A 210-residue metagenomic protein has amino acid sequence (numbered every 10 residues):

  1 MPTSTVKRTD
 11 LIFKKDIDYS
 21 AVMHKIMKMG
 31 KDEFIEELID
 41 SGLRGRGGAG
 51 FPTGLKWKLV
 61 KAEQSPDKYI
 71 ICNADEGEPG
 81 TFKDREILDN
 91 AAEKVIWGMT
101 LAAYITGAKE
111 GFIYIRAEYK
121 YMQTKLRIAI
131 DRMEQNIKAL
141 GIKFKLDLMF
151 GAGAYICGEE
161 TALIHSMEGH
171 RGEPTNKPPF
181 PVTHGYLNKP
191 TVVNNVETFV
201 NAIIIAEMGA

Functional and structural regions predicted by a protein language model:
M1, E110-Q123, I128, L146: Terminal amphipathic helices with adjacent charged low-complexity linkers/tails
M1-S41, A108-I113: Iron-sulfur (Fe-S) cluster-binding modules
K7-R8, D32, D40, Q64-K68 (+6 more regions): Short coil/turn connectors at secondary-structure junctions
K14-Y19, C72-D84, P181-Y186: Gly-rich Lys/Arg/Thr-decorated short loops/hinges at beta-loop-alpha junctions or inter-strand turns that position
D40-L59, G153-H165, G169-H170: Conserved phosphate/anionic-ligand binding catalytic regions in large, soluble enzymes, centered on
V60-C72, N194: Structural signature of FAD isoalloxazine-binding scaffolds in flavoprotein oxidoreductases
A91-I105: Histidine-anchored nucleotide/phosphate-binding helix
Q123-A210: Hydrophobic alpha-helical positions that pack around
